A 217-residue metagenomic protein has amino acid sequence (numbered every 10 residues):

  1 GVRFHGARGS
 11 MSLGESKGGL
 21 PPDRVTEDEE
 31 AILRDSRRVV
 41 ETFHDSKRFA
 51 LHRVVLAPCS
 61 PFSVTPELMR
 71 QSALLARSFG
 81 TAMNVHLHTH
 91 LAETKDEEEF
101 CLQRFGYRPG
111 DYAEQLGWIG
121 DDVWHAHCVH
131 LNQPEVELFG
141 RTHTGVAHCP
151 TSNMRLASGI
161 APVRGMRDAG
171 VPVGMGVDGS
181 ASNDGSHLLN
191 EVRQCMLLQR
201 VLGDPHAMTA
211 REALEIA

Functional and structural regions predicted by a protein language model:
V2-V129: Metal-coordinating catalytic core of metallo-dependent amide/deamination hydrolases
L56, H90, H125, F139 (+4 more regions): Divalent metal-coordination and catalytic microenvironments
R70, D111, V136-E137, R164 (+1 more regions): Alpha-helical segments flanking ligand/cofactor-binding loops in enzyme cores
A73-A82, W118-D121, L138-A147, D168-V173 (+1 more regions): Glycine-enriched alpha-helix->loop->beta-strand junction motifs that scaffold or abut catalytic
E93, P150-M154, G179-A181: Short, acidic/turn-prone active-site loops that include or flank metal/cofactor- and phosphate-binding residues
K95-Y107, E135-G140, A157-M166, N183-R200: Histidine/acidic-residue-rich catalytic or RNA/ligand-binding cores of hydrolases and nuclease-related proteins
Q115-W118, D122, R164-A217: His/Asp/Glu-enriched, well-ordered alpha-helical/loop segment that forms or immediately abuts the divalent-metal
L131-T144, C149-R155: Long hydrophobic segments that form regular secondary structure
